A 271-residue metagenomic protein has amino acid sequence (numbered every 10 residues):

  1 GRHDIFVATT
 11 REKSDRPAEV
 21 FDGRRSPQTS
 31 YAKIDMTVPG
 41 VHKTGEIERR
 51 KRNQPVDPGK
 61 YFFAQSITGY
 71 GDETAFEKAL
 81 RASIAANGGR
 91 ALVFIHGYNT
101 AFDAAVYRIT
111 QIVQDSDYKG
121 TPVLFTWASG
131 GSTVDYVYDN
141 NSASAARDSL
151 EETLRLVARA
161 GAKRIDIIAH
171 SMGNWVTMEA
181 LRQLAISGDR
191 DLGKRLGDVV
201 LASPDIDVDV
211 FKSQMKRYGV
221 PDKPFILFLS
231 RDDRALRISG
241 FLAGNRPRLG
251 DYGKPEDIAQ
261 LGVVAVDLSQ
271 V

Functional and structural regions predicted by a protein language model:
G1-G69, T74-A79, A85, V106 (+4 more regions): Lipolytic serine-hydrolase domain surface
I84-R90: Proline/glycine-enriched tight loop/beta-turn segments at coil->beta junctions that connect or precede beta-strands
V93-G97, H170: The conserved beta1-alpha1 loop
H96, M178, A202: Residues lining the SAM
T100-A105: Short substrate-entry loop that stabilizes the transition state in hydrolases
L150, A169-G173, T177: Gly/Ala-rich beta-loop-alpha elbow adjacent to hydrolase catalytic centers
